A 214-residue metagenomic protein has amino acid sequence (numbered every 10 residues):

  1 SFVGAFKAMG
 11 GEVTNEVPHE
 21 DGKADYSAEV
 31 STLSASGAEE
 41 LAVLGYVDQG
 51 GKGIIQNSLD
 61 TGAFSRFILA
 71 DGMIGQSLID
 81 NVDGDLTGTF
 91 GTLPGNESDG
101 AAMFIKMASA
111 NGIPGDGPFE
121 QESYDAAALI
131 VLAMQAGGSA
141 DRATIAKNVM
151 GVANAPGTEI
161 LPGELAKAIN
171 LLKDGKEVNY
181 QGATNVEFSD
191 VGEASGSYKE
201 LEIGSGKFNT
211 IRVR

Functional and structural regions predicted by a protein language model:
S1-R214: Extracytosolic ligand-binding ectodomains
